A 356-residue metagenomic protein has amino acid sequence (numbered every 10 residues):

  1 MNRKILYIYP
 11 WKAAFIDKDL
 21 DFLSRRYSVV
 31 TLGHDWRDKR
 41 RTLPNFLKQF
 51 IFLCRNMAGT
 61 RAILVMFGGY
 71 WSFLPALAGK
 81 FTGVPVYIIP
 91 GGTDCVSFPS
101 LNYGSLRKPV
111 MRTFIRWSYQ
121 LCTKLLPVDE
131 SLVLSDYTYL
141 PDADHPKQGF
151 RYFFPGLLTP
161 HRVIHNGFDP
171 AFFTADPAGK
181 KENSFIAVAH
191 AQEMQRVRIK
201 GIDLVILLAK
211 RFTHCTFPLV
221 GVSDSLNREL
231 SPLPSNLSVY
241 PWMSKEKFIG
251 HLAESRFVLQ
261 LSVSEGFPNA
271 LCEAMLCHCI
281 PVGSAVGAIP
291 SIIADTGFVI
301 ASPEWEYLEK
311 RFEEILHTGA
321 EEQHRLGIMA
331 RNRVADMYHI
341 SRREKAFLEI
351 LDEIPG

Functional and structural regions predicted by a protein language model:
V96-F98, V286-V299: Short acidic/histidine- and often glycine-rich active-site loop of Leloir-type glycosyltransferases that engages
R116-H161, F168-D169: A short, active-site helix/loop in glycosyltransferases that binds the activated sugar's phosphate group
H165, D169, P177-F212: Conserved donor-binding/catalytic core segment of Leloir-type glycosyltransferases
N227-I249: Nucleotide-activated donor-binding/catalytic signature segment of Leloir-type glycosyltransferases, i.e., the conserved
V263: Aromatic "clamp/platform" in nucleotide-sugar-dependent glycosyltransferases that forms part of the donor/acceptor
C279-G283: Short hydrophobic beta-strand element within catalytic cores of glycosyltransferases and related nucleotide-activated
F298-E306, E314-A320: Conserved acidic donor-binding segment of nucleotide-sugar-dependent glycosyltransferases
A320-D352: A charged, aromatic-enriched C-terminal amphipathic alpha-helix characteristic of glycosyltransferases across folds
